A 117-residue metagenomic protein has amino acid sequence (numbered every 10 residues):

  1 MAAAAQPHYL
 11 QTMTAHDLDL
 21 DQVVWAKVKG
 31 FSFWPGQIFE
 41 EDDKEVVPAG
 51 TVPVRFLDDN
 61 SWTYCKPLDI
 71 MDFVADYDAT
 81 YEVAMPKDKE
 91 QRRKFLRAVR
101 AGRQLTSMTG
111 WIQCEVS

Functional and structural regions predicted by a protein language model:
M1-A2, V24: N-terminal cationic amphipathic segment used for targeting or macromolecule association
A3-L18, E40-S117: Epigenetic mark-reader domains in eukaryotic nuclear proteins
T14-V28, Q37: Short coil-to-beta transition motif at edge beta-strands of beta-rich domains
F31-F33, D59-N60: A generic structural motif
S32-E41: Short beta-strand-centered aromatic/proline hotspots
